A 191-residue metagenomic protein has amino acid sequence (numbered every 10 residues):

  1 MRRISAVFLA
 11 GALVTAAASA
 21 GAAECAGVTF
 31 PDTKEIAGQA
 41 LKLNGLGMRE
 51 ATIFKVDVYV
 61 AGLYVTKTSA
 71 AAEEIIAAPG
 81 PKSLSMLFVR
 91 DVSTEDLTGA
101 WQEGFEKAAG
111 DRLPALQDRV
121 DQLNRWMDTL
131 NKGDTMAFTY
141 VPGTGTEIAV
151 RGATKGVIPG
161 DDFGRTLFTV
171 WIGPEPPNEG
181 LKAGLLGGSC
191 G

Functional and structural regions predicted by a protein language model:
M1-F8: Bacterial N-terminal signal peptides that target proteins for export
L9-V14: Hydrophobic helical h-region of N-terminal Sec-dependent signal peptides in bacterial secretory/periplasmic proteins
T15-S19: N-terminal signal peptide c-region/cleavage motif recognized by signal peptidases
A22-I76, D111: N-terminal secretory signal peptides
T68-G143: Mid-length scaffold segments of soluble, non-membrane domains
V150-G152: Short strand-turn-strand beta-turns centered on an Asx-Gly dipeptide
K155-L181: Flexible glycine-rich active-site/ligand-binding loops centered on an Asp-His dyad
G180-G191: Cysteine/selenocysteine-centered motifs that mediate thiol-based redox chemistry or coordinate metal-sulfur cofactors
